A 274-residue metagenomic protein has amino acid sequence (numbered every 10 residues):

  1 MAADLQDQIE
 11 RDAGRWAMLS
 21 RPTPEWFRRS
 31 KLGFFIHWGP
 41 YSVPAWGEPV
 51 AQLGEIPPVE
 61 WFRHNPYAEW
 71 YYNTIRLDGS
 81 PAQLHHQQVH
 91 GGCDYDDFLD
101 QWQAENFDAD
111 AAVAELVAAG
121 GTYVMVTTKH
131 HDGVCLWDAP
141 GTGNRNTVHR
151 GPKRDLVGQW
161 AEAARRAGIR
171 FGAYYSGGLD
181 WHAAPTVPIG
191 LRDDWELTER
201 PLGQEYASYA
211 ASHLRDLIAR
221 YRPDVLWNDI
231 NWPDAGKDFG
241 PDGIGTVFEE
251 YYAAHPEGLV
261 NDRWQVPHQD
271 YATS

Functional and structural regions predicted by a protein language model:
A2-S274: Mature catalytic domains of secreted/periplasmic carbohydrate-active enzymes
